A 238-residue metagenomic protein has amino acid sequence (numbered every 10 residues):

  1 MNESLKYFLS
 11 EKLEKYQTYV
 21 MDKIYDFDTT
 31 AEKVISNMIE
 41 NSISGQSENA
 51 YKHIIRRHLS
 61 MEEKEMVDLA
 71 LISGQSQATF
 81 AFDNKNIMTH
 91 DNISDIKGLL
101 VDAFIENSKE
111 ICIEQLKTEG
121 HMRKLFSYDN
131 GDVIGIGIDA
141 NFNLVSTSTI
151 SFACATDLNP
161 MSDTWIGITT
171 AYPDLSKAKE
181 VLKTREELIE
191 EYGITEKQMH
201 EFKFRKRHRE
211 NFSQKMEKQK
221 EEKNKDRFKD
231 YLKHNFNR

Functional and structural regions predicted by a protein language model:
M1, D26, M38, A81 (+4 more regions): Intrinsically disordered, low-complexity regulatory regions of eukaryotic regulatory proteins
M1-S4, E11, K206-R238: Non-Sec secretion/translocation targeting segments of pathogen effectors
M1-Y51, I55: Long, low-complexity, intrinsically disordered regions
Y7, K15-M21, N49-K52, R56-F204: Functional cores of ribonucleases/endoribonucleases
K12-Y16, V20, I24-F27, S42 (+5 more regions): Short, flexible helical or helix-coil boundary motifs
E32-S44, E48, T195-Q219, F236-N237: Compositionally biased, intrinsically disordered low-complexity regions used as flexible
